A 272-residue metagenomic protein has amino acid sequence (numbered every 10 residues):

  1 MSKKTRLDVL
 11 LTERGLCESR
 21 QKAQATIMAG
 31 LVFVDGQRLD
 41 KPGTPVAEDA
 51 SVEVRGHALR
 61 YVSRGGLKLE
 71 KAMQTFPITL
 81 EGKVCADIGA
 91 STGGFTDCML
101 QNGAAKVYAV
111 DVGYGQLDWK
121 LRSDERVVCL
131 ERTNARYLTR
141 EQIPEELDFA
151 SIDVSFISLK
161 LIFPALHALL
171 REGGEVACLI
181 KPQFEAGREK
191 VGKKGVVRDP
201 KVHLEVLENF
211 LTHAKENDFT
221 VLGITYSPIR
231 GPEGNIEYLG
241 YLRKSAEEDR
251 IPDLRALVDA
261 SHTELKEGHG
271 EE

Functional and structural regions predicted by a protein language model:
M1-A50, V84-C85: A basic, amphipathic helix-loop patch mediating RNA/tRNA/ribosome contacts
L16, Q74-E81, I143-P144: Glycine-rich helix-loop-beta junction characteristic of Rossmann-like nucleotide cofactor-binding loops
L80-S91: Conserved class I S-adenosyl-L-methionine
T92-G103: Conserved SAM-binding loop of SAM-dependent methyltransferases across substrates and taxa, primarily the Class I
Y108-L161: S-adenosyl-L-methionine
K160-A177: A short glycine-rich, Lys/Arg-flanked "PGG" loop and its adjoining helix->strand segment in the class I
P182-D199: Short, glycine-/aromatic-enriched active-site segment of Class I SAM-dependent methyltransferases
I236, G240-E272: Flexible, glycine-/basic-rich loop-and-beta segments that form/coincide with the SAM-dependent methyltransferase
